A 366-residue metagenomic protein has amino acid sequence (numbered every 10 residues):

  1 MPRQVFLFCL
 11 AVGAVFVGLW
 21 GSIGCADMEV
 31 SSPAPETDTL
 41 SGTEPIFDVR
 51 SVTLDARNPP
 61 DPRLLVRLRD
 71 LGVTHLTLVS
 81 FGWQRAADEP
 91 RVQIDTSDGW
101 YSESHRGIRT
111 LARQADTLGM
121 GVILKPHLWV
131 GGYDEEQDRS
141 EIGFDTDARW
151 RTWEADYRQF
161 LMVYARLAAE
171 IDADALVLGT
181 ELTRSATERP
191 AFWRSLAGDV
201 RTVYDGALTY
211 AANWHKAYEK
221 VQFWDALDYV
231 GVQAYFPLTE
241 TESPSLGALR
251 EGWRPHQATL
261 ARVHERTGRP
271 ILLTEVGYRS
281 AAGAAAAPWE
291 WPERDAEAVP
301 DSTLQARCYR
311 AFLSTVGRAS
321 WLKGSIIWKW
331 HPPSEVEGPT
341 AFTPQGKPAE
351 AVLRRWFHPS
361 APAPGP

Functional and structural regions predicted by a protein language model:
V30, A34-L68: Boundary/entry segment of secreted carbohydrate-active catalytic domains
P35, L40, P288-R294, T303-A311 (+1 more regions): Aromatic-rich peripheral "rim/lid" segments of glycoside hydrolase catalytic domains that contact and position glycan
T53-D55, R91-H105, F144-D156, G179-E188 (+2 more regions): The substrate-binding groove and active-site-proximal loops of carbohydrate-active enzymes, especially glycoside
D55-R69, Q93-T117, Q159: Aromatic- and glycine-enriched glycan-recognition loops and surfaces that form the carbohydrate-binding subsites
A56-R69, E154-L167, N213-F223, Y309-T315: Short, acidic/polar
T74-P90, H105-A186, G283, W328-P333: Substrate-binding cleft and catalytic face of glycoside hydrolase catalytic domains, especially the flexible beta-alpha
S104-H105, T110-L111, T117-L118, K125 (+9 more regions): Glycoside hydrolase catalytic-domain groove-lining segments
E188-Y210: Active-site neighborhood of glycoside hydrolase catalytic domains
